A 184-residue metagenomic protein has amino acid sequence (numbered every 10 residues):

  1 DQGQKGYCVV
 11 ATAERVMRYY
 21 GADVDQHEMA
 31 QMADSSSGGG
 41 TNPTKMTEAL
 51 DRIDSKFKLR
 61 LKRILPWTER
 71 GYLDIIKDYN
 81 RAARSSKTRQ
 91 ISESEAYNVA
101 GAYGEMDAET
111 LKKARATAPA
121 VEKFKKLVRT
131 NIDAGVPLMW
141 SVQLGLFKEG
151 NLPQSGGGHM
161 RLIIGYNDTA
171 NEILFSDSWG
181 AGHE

Functional and structural regions predicted by a protein language model:
D1-S55: Active-site nucleophile-adjacent alpha helix/oxyanion-hole segment immediately C-terminal to the catalytic cysteine
A33-E184: Conserved active-site-adjacent core of cysteine acyl-enzyme catalytic domains
